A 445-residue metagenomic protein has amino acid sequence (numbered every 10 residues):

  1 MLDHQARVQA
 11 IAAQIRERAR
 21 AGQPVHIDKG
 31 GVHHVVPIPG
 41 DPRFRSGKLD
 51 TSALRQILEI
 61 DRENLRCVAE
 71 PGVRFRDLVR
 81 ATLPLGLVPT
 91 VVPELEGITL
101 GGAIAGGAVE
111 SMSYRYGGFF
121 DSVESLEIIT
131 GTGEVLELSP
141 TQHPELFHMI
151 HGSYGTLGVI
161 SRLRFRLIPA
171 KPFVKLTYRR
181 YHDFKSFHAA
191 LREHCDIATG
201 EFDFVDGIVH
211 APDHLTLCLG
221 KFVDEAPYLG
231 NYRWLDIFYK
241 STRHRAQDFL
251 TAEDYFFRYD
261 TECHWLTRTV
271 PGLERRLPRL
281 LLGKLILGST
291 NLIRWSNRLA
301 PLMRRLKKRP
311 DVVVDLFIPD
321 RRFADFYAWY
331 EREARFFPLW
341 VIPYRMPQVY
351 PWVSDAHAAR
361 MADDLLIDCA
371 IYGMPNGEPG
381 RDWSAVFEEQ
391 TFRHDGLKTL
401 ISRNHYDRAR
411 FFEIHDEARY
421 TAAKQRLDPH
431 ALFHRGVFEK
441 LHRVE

Functional and structural regions predicted by a protein language model:
M1-E445: Noncatalytic alpha-helical scaffold of FAD-dependent oxidoreductases
